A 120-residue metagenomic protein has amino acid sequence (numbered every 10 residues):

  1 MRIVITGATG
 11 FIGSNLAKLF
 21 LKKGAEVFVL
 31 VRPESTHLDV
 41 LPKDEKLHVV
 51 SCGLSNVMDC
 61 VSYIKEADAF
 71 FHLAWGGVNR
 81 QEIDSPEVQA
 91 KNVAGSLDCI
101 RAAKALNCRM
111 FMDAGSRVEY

Functional and structural regions predicted by a protein language model:
I3-K23: N-terminal Rossmann NAD(P)H-binding glycine-rich loop of SDR-like oxidoreductase domains
T6, D68-L73, D113-A114: Rossmann-fold scaffold of SDR-type NAD(P)-dependent oxidoreductases
T9, G76-G77, R117-Y120: Active-site segment of SDR-like NAD(P)-dependent oxidoreductases
A25-S35: Conserved glycine-rich Rossmann-like NAD(P)H-binding loop of the short-chain dehydrogenase/reductase
K46-H48: Short, conserved active-site loop motifs that form the nucleotide-linked donor/cofactor pocket
S51-K91: NAD(P)H-binding glycine-rich loop region in Rossmannoid oxidoreductase-like domains and their noncatalytic homologs
N56, A69, G95-D98, M110: Conserved cofactor-binding/catalytic machinery of classical short-chain dehydrogenase/reductase
L97-Y120: Conserved Rossmann-fold NAD(P)-dependent oxidoreductase catalytic core, especially the SDR/UDP-sugar
